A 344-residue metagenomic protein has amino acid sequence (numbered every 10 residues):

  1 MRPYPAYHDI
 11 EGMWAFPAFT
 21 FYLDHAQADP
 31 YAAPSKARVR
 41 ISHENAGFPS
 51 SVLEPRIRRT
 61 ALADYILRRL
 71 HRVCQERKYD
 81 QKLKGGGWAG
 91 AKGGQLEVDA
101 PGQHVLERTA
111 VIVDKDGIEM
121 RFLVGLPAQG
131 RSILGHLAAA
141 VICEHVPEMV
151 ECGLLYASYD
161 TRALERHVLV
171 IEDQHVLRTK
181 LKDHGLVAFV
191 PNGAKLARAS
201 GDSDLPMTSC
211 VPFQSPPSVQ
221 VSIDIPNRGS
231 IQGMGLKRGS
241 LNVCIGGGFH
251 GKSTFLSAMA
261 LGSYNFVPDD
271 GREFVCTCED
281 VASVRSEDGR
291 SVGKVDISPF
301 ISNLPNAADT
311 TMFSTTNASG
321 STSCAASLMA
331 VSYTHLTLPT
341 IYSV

Functional and structural regions predicted by a protein language model:
M1-V176, L181-K182, L196: N-terminal accessory targeting/assembly segments
S203-S230: N-terminal pre-Walker A segment at the start of P-loop NTPase domains
R228-G229, G233-G239: Phosphate-binding P-loop
K237-A260: Glycine-rich phosphate-binding P-loop
S263-S302: AAA+/P-loop NTPase substrate/partner-engagement loops
A307-A318: Flexible beta-alpha connector loops of hexameric P-loop NTPases
L328-S332: Long hydrophobic segments that form regular secondary structure
T334-T340: Conserved small/polar residues in nucleotide/adenosyl-binding loops
